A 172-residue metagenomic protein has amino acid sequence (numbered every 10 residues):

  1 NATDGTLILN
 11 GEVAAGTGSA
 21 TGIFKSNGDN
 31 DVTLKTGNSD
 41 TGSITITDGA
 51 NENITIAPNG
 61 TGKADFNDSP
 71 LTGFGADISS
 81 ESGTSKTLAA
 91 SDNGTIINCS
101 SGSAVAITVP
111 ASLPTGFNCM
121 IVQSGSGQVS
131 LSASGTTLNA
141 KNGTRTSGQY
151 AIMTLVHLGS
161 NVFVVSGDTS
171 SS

Functional and structural regions predicted by a protein language model:
N1-T72, S170-S171: Beta-strand-rich receptor-binding modules of extracellular spikes/adhesins
S19, F24-K25, D29, D65-G135 (+1 more regions): Exposed extracellular interaction/assembly regions and N-terminal maturation sites
I23, N53, G148-G159: Extracellular disulfide-bonded cysteine-rich modules/repeats
S39, T47-G49, E81, P114 (+1 more regions): Short solvent-exposed loop/turn micro-motifs enriched in small/polar/acidic residues
E52-N53, T115-C119, L138-K141: Short, low-complexity, polar/charged sequence segments that are solvent-exposed and flexible
G135-Q149: Terminal beta-strand-rich extracellular "head" domains that mediate receptor/glycan or other ligand binding
